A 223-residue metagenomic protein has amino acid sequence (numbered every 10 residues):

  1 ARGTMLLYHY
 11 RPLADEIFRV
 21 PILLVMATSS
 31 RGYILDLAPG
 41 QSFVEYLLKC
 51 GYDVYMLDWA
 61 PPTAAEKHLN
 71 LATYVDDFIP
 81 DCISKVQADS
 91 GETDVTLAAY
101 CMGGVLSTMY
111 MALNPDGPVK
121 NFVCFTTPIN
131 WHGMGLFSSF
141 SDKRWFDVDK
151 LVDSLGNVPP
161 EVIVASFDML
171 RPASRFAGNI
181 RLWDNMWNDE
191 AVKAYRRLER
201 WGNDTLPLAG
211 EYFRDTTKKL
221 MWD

Functional and structural regions predicted by a protein language model:
A1-T63: Short, surface-exposed "cap/lid" segments of acyl-processing enzymes
Y55, T96, N121-V123: A structural signal for isolated positions on well-ordered beta-strands in alpha/beta enzyme cores
E66-H68, G135: Conserved catalytic-core motifs of eukaryotic protein kinase domains, centered on the activation segment
H68-D89: Alpha/beta-hydrolase active-site loop
A88, E92, S107-E211: Alpha/beta-hydrolase-fold enzymes
A98-S107: Gly/Ala-rich beta-loop-alpha elbow adjacent to hydrolase catalytic centers
K219-D223: Active-site nucleophile elbow and catalytic-triad environment of alpha/beta-hydrolase enzymes
